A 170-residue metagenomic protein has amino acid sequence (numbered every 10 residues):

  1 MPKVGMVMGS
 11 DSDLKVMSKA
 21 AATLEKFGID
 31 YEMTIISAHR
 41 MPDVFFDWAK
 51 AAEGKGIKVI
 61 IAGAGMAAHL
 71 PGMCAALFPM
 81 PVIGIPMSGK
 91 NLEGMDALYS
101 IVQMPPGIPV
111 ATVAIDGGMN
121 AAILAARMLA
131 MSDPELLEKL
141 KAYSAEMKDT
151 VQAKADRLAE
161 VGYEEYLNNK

Functional and structural regions predicted by a protein language model:
P2, I29-D30, M80, V102-V110: Glycine/charged-rich beta-loop-alpha catalytic/anionic-binding loops adjacent to active sites
P2-R40: Glycine-rich phosphate/diphosphate-binding loop of Rossmann-like nucleotide-binding domains
M8-K15, K19, M95-K170: C-terminal binding/interaction regions
D13-M17, M41-F45, A64-M73, L92-M95 (+1 more regions): Short glycine/serine/threonine-rich phosphate/pyrophosphate-binding segments that cradle anionic phosphate groups
Y31-M33, D43, M66, F78 (+1 more regions): Acidic, glycine/proline-rich low-complexity segments that act as flexible tails and inter-domain linkers
M33-K55: N-terminal beta-loop-helix "entrance" segment that forms/cooperates in small-molecule cofactor or anionic ligand
W48-P86: Glycine-rich phosphate-binding loop
L77-V102, P106: Glycine/small-residue-rich loop that forms an oxyanion/phosphate-binding "nest" at active or ligand-binding sites
